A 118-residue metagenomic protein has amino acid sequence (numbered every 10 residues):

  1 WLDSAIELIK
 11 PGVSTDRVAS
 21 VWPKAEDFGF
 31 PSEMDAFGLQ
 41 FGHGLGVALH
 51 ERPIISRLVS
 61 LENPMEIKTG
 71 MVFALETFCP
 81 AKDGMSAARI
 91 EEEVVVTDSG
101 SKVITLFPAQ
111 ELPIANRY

Functional and structural regions predicted by a protein language model:
W1-Y118: Active-site neighborhoods and metal-handling regions in enzymes and metal-associated proteins
